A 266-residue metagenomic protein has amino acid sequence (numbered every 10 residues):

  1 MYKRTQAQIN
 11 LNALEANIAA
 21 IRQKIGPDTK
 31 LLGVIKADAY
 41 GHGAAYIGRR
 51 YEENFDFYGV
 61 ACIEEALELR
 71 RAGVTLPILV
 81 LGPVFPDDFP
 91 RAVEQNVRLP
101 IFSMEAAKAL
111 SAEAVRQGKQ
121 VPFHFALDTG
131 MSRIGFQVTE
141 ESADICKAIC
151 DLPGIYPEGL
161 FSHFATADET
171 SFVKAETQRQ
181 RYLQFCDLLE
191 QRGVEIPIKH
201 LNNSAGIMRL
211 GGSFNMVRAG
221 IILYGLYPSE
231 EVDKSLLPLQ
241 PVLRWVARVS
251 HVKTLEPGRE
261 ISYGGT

Functional and structural regions predicted by a protein language model:
Y2-I9, A13-A16, P27-H200: Active-site-proximal beta-alpha core segment in soluble small-molecule metabolic enzymes
K24: Conserved PLP-enzyme active-site core in the AAT-like
S171-T266: Anionic-ligand-binding alpha/beta catalytic cores of soluble enzymes and soluble regulatory domains that recognize
